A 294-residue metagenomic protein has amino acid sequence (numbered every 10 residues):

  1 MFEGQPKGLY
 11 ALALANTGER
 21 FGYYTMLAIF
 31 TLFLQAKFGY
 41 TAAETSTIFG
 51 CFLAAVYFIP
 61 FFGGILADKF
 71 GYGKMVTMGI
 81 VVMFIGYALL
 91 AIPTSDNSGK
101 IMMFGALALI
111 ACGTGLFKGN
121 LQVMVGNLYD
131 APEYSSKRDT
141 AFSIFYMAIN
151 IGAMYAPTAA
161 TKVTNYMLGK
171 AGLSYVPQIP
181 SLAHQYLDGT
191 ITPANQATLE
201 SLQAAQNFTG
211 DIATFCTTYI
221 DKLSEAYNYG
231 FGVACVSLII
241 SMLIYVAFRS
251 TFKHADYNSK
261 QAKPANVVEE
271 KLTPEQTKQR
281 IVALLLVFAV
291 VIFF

Functional and structural regions predicted by a protein language model:
M1-K7, A131-S135, D139, T161-F294: Intracellular loop-helix junctions on the cytosolic face of multi-pass helical membrane proteins
M1-N16, R20: Cytosolic juxtamembrane N-terminal segment immediately preceding the first transmembrane helix of multi-pass
T17, G86, S98-N120, F288: Hydrophobic core of transmembrane alpha-helices in multi-pass small-molecule transporters, especially MFS/SLC-type
M26-E44, N165: Short amphipathic helix-loop junctions that connect adjacent transmembrane helices in Major Facilitator Superfamily/SLC
G50-D68, M154-A156: Central cavity-lining transmembrane alpha-helices of secondary-active solute carriers, predominantly the Major
D68-V81, S136: Cytoplasmic membrane-interface "Motif A"-like loop-to-helix N-cap segments of 12-TM Major Facilitator Superfamily
M78-K100: C-terminal ends and interior cores of transmembrane alpha-helices in multi-pass membrane transporters/permeases
